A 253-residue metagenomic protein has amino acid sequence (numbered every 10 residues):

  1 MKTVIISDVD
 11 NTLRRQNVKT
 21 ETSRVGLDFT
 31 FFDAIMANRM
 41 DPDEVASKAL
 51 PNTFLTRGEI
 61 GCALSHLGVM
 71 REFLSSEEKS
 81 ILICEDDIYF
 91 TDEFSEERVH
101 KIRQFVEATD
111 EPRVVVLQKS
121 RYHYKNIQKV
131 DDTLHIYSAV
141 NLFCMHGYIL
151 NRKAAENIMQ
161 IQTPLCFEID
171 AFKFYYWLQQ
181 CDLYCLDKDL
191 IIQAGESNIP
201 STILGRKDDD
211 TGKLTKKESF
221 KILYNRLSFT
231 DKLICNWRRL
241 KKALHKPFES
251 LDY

Functional and structural regions predicted by a protein language model:
M1-C84, I88-Y253: An acidic/histidine-cluster motif and surrounding catalytic segment that typifies divalent-metal-assisted enzyme active
